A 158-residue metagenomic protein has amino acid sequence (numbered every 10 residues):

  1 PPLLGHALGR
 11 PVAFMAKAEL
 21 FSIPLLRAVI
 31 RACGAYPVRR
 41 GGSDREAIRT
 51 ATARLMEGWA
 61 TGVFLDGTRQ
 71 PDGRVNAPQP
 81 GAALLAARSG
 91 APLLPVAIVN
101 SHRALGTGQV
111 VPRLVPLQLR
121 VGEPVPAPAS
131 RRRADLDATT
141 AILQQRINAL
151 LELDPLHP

Functional and structural regions predicted by a protein language model:
P1-G42, T50: Catalytic core of membrane glycerolipid acyltransferases/transacylases, capturing the structured, soluble-facing
E46-P158: Non-catalytic C-terminal accessory region of glycerolipid acyltransferases and related lyso-lipid remodeling enzymes
